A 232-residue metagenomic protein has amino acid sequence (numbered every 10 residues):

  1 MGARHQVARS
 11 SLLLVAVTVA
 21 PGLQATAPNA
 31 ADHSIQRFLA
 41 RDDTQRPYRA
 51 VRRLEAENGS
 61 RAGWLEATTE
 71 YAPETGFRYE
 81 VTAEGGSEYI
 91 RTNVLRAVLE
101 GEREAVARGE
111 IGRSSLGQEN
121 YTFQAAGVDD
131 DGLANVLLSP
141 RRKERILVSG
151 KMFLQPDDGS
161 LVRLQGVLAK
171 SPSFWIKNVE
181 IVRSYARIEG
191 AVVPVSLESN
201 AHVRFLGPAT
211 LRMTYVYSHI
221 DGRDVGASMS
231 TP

Functional and structural regions predicted by a protein language model:
M1-G2, A20: A composition/secondary-structure signal for short, hydrophobic, low-basic-content segments with alpha-helix propensity
G2-L12: Bacterial N-terminal signal peptides that target proteins for export
S10-A20: Bacterial N-terminal signal peptides
A25-S149, P156-L161, K170-V179, A191 (+1 more regions): Structured extracytoplasmic
M152-F153, R183: A residue-level detector for well-ordered beta-strand positions
L164, V195-S199: Beta-strand-dense domains in secreted/periplasmic systems and polymorphic toxin scaffolds
I188: Cys-His-centered catalytic/binding microenvironment captured across papain-like cysteine peptidases and homologous
